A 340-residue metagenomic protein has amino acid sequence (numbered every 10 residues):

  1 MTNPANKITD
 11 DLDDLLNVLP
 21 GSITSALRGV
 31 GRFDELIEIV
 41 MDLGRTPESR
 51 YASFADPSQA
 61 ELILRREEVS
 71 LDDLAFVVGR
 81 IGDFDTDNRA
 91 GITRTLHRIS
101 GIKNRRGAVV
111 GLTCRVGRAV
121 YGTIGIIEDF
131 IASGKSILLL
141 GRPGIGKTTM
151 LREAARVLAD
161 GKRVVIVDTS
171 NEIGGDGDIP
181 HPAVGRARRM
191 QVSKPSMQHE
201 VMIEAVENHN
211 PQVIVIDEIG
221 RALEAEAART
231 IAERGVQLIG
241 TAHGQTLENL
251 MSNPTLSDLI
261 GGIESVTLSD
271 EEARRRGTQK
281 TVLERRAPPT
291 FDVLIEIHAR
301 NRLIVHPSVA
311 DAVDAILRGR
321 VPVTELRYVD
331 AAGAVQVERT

Functional and structural regions predicted by a protein language model:
M1-T95: N-terminal accessory targeting/assembly segments
T46, T95-R98, N104-R106, V120 (+7 more regions): Conserved nucleotide-binding/hydrolysis micro-motifs of P-loop NTPases
R65, V77-I137, G177: P-loop NTP-binding catalytic core
V116, I127-E172: P-loop NTPase nucleotide-binding module
L138, R163-V167, Q191, V213-D217 (+2 more regions): Short hydrophobic alpha-helical runs that function as membrane-insertion/retention elements
L158-A205, M251-G261: P-loop NTPase switch/communication element
N210-P211, V215-E271: Conserved P-loop NTPase nucleotide-binding/switch module
S265-T340: Conserved P-loop NTPase
